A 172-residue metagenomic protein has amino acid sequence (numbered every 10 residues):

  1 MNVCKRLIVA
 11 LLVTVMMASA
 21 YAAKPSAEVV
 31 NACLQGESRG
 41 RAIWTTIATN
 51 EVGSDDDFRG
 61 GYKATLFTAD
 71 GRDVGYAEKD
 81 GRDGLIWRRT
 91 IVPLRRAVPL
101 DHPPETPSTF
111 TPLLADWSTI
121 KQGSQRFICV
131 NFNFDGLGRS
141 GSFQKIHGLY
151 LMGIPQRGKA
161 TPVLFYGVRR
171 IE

Functional and structural regions predicted by a protein language model:
M1-R6: Positively charged n-region of N-terminal signal peptides that target proteins for export
V9-M16: Bacterial N-terminal signal peptides
A22-E172: Exposed acidic/polar residues on beta-strands and adjacent loops within beta-sheet cores, strongest in beta-propeller
